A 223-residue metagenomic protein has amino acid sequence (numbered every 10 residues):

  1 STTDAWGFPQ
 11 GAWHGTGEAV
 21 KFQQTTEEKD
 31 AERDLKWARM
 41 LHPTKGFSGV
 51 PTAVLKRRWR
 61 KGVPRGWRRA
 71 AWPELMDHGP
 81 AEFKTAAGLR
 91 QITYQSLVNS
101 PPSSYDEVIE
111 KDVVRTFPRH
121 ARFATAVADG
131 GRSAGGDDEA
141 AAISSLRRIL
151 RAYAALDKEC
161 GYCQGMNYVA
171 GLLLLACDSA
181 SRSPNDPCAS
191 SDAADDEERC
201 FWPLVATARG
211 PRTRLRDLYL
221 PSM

Functional and structural regions predicted by a protein language model:
S1-A154, L174, S183-A194, V205-A208 (+1 more regions): N-terminal transition regions in large eukaryotic proteins
G66, Q164-G165, D195, R199: Alpha-helix N-cap and coil->helix boundary residues
A70, Y168, R199-P203: Amphipathic alpha-helical interaction segments
G165-G171: Short, conserved phosphate-binding/catalytic loop or strand-edge motifs used in phosphoryl-/nucleotidyl-transfer
G171-D178: Tandem alpha-helical RNA-recognition repeat domains
R199-C200, T207, P211-M223: Eukaryotic alpha-helical solenoid repeat scaffolds
